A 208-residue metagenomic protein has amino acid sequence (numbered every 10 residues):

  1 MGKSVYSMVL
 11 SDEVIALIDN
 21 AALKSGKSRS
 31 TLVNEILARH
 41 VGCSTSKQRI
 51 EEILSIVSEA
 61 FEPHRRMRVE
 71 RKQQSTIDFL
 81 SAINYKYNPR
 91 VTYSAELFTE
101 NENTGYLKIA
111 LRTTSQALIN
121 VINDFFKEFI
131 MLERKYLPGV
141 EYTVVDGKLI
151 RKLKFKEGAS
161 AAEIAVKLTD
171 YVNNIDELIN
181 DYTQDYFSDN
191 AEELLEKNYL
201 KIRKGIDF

Functional and structural regions predicted by a protein language model:
M1-D12: Short Lys/Arg-rich basic patches
E13-A16, H40: Long, low-complexity regulatory regions of eukaryotic transcription regulators
A22: The alpha-helix within a helix-turn-helix
S25-R49: Short, basic amphipathic alpha-helical segments that act as recognition/interaction helices in nucleic-acid-binding
G42-Q74: Short, positively charged interaction helices/loops
E70-F129: Amphipathic, interaction-prone secondary-structure segments
R112-F208: Charged, low-complexity intrinsically disordered regulatory/assembly segments
